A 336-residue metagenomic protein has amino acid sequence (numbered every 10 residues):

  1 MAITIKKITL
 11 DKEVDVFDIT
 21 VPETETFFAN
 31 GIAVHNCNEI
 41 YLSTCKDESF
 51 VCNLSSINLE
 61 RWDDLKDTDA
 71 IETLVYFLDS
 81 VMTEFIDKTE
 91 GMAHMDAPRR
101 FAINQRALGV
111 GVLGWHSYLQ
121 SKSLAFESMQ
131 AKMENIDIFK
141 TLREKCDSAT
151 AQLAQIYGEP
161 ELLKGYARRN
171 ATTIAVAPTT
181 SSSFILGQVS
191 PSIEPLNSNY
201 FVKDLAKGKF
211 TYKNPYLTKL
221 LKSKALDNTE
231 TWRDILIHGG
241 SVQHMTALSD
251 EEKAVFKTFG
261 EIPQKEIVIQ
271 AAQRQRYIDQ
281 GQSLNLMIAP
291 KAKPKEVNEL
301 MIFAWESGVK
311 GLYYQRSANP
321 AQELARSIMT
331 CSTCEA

Functional and structural regions predicted by a protein language model:
A2-N36, I185: Intein-associated homing endonuclease modules of the LAGLIDADG/DOD-type, together with closely related HINT-family
T4-T9, D15-V16, Y41-L42, F101-N104 (+4 more regions): Generic recognition of flexible, low-complexity loop/linker segments
T20-P22, G31-I32, S55-I57, A177 (+2 more regions): Structured loops at beta-to-helix junctions and adjacent beta-edge loops in soluble globular domains
C37-A102, G114-Y118, V189-P215, L220 (+1 more regions): Function-dense linear segments that define catalytic or interfacial modules in macromolecule-processing proteins
S49-C52, D69-Y76, I103-L113, M133 (+8 more regions): Conserved active-site and cofactor/substrate-binding residues in soluble primary-metabolism enzymes
S56, R106-S121, A171, S181-F184: Contiguous, well-ordered alpha-helical segments that form the cores/surfaces of helical PPI scaffolds
I71-R99, I103, A107, K122-T179 (+1 more regions): Internal maturation/activation junctions in enzymes
I86-K88, I174-A325, M329-A336: Catalytic alpha/beta core of large soluble enzyme barrels
